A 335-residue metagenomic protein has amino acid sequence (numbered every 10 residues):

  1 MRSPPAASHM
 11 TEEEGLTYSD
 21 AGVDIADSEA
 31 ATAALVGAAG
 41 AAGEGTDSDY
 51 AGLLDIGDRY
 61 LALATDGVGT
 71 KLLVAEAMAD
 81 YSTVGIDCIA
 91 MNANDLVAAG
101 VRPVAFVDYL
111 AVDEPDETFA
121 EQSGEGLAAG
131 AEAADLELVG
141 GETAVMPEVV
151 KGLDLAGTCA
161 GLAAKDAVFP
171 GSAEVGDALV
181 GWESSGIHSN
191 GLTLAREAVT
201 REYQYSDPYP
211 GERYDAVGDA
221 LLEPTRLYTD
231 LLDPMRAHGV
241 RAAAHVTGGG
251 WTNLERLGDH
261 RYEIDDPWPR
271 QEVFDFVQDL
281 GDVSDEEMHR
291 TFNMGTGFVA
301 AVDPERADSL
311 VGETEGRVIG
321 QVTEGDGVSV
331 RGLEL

Functional and structural regions predicted by a protein language model:
R2-D80, G130, D135-L136, L222: Extreme N-terminal cap/leader segments of soluble proteins
T11-S19, F119-E137, V150-L153, D215-A216 (+2 more regions): Glycine-/charge-enriched secondary-structure boundary and capping motifs
E44, E76-M91, E117-E125: Glycine-rich anion/phosphate-binding loops
G45-D47, A62-A64, A105, E137-G141 (+2 more regions): General beta-strand structural signal in soluble alpha/beta enzymes
G67-D80, D108, E212-A216, D282: Glycine/charged-rich beta-loop-alpha catalytic/anionic-binding loops adjacent to active sites
V68, R102-L194, Q321: Glycine-rich anion-binding loops of enzyme active sites
T83-V104, E125-A133, L231-P234: Small-aliphatic-rich amphipathic alpha-helix that forms the alpha element of a beta-alpha
I187-P234: Glycine-rich, acidic
